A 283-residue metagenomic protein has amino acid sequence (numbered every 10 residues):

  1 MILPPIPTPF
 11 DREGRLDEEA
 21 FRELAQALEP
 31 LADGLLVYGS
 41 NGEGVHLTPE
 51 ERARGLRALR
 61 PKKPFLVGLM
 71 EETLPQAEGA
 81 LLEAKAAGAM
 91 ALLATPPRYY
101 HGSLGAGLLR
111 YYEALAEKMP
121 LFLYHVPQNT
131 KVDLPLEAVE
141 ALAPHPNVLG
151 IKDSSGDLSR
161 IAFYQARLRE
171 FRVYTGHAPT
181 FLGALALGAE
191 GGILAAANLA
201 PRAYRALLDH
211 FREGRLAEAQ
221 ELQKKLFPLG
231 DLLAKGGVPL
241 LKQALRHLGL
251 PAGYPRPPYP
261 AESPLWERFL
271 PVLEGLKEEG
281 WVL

Functional and structural regions predicted by a protein language model:
I2-K131: Active-site beta->alpha loop and helix N-cap motifs at the rims of alpha/beta catalytic domains
L3-T8, L31-A32, A186-A189, A200-L283: C-terminal alpha-helical cap/extension of soluble enzyme domains
E18-A25, L136, W266-L276: Short, amphipathic alpha-helical "lid/cap" segments that border enzyme active or binding sites
T48-E50, G79, L104-G107, P135-L136 (+4 more regions): Short secondary-structure transition/capping segments
R52, L56, A77, I161 (+3 more regions): A general structural signal for well-ordered alpha-helical segments in protein cores
A114, N129-A234: Catalytic alpha/beta core domains of metabolic enzymes, predominantly
L123-P127, N147, R256, P260: Glycine-rich phosphate-binding "P-loop"
